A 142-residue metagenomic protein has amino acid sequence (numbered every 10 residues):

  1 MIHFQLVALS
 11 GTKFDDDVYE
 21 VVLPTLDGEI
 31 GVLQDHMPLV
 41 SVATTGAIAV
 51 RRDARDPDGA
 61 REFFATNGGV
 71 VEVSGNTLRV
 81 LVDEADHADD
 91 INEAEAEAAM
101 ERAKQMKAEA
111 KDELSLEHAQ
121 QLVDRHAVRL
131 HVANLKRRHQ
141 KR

Functional and structural regions predicted by a protein language model:
M1-H3: Absolute protein N-terminus
Q5-E97, R102: Compact, glycine-rich, soluble single-domain proteins
D86-R142: Acidic/glycine-rich phosphate/pyrophosphate-binding loops and surrounding catalytic core that coordinate Mg2+
